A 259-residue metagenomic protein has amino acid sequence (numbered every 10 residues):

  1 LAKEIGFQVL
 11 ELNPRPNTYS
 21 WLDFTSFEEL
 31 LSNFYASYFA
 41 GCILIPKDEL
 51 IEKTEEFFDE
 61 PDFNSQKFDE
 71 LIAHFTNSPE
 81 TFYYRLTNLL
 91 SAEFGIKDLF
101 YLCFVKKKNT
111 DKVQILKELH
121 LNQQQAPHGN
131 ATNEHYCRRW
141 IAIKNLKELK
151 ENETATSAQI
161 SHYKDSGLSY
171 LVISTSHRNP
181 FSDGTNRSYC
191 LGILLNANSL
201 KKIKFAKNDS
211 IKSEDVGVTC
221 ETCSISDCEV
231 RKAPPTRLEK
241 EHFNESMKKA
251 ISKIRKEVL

Functional and structural regions predicted by a protein language model:
L1-S226, V230-L259: Conserved binding/catalytic microenvironments
